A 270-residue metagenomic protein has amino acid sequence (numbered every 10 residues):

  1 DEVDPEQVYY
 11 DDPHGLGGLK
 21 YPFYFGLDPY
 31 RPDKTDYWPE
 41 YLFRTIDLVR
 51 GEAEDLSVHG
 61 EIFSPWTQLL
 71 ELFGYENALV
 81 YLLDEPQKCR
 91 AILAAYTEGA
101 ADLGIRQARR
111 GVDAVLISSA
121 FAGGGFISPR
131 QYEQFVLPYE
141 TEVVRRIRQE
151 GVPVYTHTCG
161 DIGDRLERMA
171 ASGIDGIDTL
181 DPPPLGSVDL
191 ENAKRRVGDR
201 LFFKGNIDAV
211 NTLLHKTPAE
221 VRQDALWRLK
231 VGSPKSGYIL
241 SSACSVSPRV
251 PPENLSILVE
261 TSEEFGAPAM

Functional and structural regions predicted by a protein language model:
E2-M270: Active-site loop segments of alpha/beta catalytic cores
